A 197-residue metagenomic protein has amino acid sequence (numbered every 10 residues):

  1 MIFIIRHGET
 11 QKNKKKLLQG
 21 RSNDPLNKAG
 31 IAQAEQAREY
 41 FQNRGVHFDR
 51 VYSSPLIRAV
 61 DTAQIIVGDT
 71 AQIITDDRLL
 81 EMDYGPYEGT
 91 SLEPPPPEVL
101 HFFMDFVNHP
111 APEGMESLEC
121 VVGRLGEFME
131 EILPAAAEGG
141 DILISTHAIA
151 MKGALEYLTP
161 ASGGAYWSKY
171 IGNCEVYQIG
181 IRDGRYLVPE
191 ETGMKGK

Functional and structural regions predicted by a protein language model:
I2, E9-A71: Active-site-proximal alpha-helix that buttresses catalytic centers in soluble enzyme cores
I2, G140-I149: Generic beta-sheet signal
Q11, R58-V60, E81-M82, I142 (+1 more regions): Short, active-site-adjacent cap segments at secondary-structure transitions
R44-H47, I132-D141: Glycine-rich phosphate-binding loop signature in dinucleotide/nucleotide-binding domains
R44-R78, E156-T159, G180-K197: Conserved histidine-centered catalytic loops in small-molecule metabolism enzymes
S53-S54, G123, S145-T146: Short beta-strand scaffold positions
I66-R124: Phosphate-handling substructures
S162-V188: Domain-level recognition of soluble alpha/beta enzyme cores, biased toward histidine phosphatases/phosphomutases
